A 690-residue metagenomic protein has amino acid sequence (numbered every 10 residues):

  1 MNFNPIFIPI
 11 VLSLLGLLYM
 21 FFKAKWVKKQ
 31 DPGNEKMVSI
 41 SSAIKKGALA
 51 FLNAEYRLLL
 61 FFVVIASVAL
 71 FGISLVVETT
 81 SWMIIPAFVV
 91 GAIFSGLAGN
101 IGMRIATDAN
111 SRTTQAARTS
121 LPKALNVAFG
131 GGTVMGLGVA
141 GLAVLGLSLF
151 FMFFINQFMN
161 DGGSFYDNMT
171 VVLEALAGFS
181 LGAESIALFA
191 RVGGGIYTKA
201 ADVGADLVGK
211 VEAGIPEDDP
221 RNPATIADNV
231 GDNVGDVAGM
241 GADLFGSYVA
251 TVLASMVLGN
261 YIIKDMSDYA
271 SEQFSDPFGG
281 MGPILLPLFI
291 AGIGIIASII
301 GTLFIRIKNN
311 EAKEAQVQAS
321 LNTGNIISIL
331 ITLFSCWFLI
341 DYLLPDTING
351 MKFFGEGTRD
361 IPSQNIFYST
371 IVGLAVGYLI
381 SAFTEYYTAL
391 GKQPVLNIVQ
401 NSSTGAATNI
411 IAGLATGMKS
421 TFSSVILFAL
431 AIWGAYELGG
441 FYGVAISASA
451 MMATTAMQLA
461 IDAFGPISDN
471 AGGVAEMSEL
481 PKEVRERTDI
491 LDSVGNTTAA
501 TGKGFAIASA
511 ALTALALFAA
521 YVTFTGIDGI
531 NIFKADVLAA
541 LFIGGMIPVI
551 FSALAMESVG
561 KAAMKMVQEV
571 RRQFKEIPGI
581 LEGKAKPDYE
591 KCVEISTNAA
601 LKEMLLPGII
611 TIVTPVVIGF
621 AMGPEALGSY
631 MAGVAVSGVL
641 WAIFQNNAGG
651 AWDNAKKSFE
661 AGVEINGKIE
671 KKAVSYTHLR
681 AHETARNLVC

Functional and structural regions predicted by a protein language model:
M1-R680, R686-V689: Hydrophobic packing and interface segments
